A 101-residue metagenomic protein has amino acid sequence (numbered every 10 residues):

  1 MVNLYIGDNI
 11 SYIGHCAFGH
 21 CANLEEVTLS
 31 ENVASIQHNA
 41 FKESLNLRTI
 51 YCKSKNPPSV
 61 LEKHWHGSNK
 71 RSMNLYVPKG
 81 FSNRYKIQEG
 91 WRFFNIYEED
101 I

Functional and structural regions predicted by a protein language model:
M1-Y12, A22-S35, L45-S59, R71-F81 (+1 more regions): Structural signature of tandem-repeat unit edges
G14-G19, Q37-K42, K63-W65: Consensus positions within tandem repeat domains that build extended binding/scaffold surfaces
G67-N69: Extracellular/periplasmic catalytic domains that process cell-envelope and extracellular macromolecules
Q88-F93: Helix-loop-beta element that forms the nucleotide-linked donor phosphate-binding surface in glycosyltransferases
